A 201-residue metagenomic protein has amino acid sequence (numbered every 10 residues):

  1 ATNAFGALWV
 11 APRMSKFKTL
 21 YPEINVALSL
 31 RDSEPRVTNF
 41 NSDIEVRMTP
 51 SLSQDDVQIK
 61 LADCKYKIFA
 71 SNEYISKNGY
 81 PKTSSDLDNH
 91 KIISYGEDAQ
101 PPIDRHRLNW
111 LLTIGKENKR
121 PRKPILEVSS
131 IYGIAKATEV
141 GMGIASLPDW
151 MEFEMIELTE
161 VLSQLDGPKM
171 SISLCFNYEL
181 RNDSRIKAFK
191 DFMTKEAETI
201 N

Functional and structural regions predicted by a protein language model:
A1, A70-S71, F176: A secondary-structure boundary/capping signal
A1-Q54: Central regulatory/effector-binding core of bacterial HTH transcription factors
L8-W9, N78, S184: Residues that form or flank phosphate/diphosphate-binding pockets in enzymes that use nucleotide phosphates
N39, S51-S171, T199-I200: C-terminal regulatory
L162-N201: A late-sequence structural motif
